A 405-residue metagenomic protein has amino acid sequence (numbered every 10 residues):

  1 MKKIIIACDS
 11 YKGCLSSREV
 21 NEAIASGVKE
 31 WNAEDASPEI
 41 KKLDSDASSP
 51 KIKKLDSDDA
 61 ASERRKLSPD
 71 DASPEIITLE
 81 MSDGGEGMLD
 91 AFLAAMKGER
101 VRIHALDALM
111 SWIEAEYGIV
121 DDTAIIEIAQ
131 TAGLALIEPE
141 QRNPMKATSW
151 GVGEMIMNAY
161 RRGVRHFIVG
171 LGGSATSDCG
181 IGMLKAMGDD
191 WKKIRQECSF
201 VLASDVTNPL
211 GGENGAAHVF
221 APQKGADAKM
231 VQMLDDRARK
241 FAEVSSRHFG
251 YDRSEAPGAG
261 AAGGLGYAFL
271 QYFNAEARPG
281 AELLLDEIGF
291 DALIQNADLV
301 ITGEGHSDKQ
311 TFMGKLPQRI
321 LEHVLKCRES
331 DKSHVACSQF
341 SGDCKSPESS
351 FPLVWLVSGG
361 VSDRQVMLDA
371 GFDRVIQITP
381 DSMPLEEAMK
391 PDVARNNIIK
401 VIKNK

Functional and structural regions predicted by a protein language model:
M1, S62-E63, K326, G342: Intrinsically disordered, low-complexity sequence elements enriched in Ser/Thr/Gly/Pro
K2-D44, D70-D331, P347-K405: N-terminal loops that bind phosphate or other acidic moieties and the adjacent beta-alpha structural core
A36-A60, L67: Long, intrinsically disordered low-complexity tandem-repeat segments
A61-S62, D331: Intrinsically disordered, low-complexity regions enriched in serine, threonine, proline and polar/charged residues
